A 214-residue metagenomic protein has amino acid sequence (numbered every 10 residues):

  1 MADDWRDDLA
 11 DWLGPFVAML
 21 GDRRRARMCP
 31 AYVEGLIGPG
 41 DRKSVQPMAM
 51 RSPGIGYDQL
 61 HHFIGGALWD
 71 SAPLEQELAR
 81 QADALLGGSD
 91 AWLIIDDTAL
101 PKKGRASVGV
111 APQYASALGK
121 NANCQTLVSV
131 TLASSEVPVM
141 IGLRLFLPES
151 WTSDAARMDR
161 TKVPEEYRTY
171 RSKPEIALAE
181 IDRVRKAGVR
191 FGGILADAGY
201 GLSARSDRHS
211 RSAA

Functional and structural regions predicted by a protein language model:
M1-I194, G199-A214: Conserved, well-structured functional cores that handle cations and Mg-NTP chemistry
